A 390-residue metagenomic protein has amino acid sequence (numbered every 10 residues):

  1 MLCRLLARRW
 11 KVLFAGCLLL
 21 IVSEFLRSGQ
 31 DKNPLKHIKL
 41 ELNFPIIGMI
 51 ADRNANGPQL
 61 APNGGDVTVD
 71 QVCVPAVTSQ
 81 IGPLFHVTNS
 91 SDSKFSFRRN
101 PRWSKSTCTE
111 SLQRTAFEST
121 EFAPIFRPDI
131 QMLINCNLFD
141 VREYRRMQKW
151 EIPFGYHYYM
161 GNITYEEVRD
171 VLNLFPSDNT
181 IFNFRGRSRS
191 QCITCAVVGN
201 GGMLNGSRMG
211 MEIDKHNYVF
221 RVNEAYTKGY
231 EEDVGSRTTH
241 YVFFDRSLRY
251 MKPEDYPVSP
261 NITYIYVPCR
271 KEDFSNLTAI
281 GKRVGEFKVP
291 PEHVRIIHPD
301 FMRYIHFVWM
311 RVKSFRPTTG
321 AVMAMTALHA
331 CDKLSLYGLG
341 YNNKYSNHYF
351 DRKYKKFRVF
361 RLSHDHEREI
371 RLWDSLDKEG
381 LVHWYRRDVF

Functional and structural regions predicted by a protein language model:
L2-F390: Metal-ion/cofactor- or nucleotide/acyl-coenzyme-handling active-site neighborhoods
